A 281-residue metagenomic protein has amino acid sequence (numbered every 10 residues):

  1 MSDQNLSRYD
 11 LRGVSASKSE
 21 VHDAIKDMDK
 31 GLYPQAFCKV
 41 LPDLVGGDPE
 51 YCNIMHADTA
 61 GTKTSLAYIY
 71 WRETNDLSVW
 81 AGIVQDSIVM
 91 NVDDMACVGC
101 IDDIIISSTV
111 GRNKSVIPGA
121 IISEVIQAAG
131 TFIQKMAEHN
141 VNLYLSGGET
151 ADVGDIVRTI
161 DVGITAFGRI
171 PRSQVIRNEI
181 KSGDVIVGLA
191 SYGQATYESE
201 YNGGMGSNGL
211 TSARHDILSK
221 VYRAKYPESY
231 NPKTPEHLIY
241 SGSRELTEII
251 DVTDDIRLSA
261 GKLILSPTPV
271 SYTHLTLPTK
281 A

Functional and structural regions predicted by a protein language model:
M1-L275: Helix-biased detector of long, well-ordered alpha-helical tracts
T276-A281: A short, hydrophobic C-terminal helix/tail in secreted or cell-surface proteins
